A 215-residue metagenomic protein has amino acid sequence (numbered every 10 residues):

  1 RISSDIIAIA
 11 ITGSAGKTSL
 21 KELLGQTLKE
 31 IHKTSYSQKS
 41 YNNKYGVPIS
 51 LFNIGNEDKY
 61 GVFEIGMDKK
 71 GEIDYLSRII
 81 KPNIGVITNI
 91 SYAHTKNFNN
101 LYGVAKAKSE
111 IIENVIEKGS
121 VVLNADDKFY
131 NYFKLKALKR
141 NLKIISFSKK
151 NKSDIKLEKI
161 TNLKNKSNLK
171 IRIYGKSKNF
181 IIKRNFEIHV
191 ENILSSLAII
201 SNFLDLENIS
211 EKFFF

Functional and structural regions predicted by a protein language model:
R1-A125, N131-L142, K176, L197-L204: Phosphate-binding loop of NTP-binding sites
L101-A105, L135-F215: Adenine nucleotide phosphate-binding catalytic loops in nucleotide-utilizing enzymes
D126-D127, D154: Acidic side chains
